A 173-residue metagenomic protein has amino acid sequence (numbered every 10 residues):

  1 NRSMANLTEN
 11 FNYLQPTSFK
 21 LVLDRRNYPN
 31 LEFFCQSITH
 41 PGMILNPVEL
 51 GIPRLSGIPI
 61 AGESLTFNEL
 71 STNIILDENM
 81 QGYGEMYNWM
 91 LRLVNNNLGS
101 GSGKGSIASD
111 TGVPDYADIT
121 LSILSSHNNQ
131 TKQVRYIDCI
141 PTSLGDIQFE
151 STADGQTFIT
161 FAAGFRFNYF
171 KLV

Functional and structural regions predicted by a protein language model:
N1-V173: Glycine-rich, low-complexity intrinsically disordered segments
